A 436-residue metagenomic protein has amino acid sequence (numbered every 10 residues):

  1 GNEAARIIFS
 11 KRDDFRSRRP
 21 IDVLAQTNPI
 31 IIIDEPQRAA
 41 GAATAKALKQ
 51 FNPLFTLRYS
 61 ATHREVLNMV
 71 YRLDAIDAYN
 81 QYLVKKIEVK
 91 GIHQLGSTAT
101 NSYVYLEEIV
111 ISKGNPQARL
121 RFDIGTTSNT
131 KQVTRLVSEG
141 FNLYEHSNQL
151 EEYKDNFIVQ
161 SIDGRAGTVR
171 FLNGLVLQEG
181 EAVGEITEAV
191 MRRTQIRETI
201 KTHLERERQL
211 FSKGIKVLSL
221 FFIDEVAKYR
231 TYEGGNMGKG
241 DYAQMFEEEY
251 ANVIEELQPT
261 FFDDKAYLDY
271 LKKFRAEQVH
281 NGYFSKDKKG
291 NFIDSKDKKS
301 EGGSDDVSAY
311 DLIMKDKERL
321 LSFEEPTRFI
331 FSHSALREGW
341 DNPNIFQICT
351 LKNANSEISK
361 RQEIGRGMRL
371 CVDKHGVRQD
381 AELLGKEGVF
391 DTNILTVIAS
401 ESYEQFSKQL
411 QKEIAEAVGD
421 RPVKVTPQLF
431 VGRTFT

Functional and structural regions predicted by a protein language model:
G1-I33, Q37-Y59, H63-F329, K352-T436: Helicase-associated low-complexity regulatory tails and linkers flanking the ATPase motor
L48, W340-D341: Short glycine-biased active-site loop of nucleotidyltransferases that positions the nucleotide triphosphate and helps
F55, N344-Q347: Voltage-sensor-like transmembrane helices and their cytoplasmic interface
E324-E325, D341-N344: Short glycine/proline-enriched turns and hinge-like loops at secondary-structure junctions
I330-E338, F346-S356: Conserved helicase core region in the C-terminal RecA-like lobe
